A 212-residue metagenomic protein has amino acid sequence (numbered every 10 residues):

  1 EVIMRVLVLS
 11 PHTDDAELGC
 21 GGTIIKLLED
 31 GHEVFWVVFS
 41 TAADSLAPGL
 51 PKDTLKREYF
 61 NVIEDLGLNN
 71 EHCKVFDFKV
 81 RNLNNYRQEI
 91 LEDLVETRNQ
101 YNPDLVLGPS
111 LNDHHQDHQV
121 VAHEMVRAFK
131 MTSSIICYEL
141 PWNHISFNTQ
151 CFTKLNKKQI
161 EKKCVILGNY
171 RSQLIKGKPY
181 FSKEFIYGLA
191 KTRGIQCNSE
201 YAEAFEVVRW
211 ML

Functional and structural regions predicted by a protein language model:
E1-C137, G188-E200: Active-site beta-strand->loop->alpha-helix modules in alpha/beta enzyme cores, enriched in Gly/His/Asp(Glu)
I3, V62-L66, N70, L105 (+1 more regions): The feature marks non-catalytic terminal segments
